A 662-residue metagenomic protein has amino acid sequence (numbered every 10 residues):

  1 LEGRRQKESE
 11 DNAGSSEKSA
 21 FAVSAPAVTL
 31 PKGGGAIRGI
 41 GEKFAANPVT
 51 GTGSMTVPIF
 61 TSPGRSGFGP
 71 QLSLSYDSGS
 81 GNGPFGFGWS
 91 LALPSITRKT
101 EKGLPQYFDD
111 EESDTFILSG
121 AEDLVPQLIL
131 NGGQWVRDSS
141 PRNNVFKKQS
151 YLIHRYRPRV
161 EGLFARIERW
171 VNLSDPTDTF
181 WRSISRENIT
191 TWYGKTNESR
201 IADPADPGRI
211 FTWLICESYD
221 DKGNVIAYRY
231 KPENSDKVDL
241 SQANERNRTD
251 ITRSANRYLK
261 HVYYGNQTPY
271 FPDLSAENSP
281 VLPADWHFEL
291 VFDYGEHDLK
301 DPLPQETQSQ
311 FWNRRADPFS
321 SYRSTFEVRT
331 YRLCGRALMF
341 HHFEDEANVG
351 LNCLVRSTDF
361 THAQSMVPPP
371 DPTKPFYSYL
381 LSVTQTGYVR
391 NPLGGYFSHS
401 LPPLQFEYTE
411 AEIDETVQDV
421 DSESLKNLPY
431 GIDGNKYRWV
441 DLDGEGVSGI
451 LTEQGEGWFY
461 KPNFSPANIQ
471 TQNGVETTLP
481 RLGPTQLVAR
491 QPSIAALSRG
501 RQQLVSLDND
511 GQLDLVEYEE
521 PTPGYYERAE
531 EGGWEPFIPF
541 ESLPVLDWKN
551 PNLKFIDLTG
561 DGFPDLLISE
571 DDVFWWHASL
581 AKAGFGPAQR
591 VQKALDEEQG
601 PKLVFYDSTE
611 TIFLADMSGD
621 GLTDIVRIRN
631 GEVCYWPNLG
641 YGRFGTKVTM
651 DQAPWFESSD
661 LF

Functional and structural regions predicted by a protein language model:
E8-S448, T452-Q512, P521-P564, D572-T623 (+1 more regions): Conserved catalytic cores of ATP-dependent inositol ring kinases
